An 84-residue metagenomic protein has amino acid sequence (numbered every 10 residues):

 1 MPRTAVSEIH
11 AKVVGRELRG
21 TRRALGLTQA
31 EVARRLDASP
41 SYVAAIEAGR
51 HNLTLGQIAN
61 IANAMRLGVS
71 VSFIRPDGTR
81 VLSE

Functional and structural regions predicted by a protein language model:
M1-R16, G20, G68, S72 (+1 more regions): N-terminal flexible/basic segments that precede or flank functional cores
K12, R23-A24, N52: Short amphipathic helical patch at the helix-1/turn junction of helix-turn-helix
R16-R35, N60: Short basic helix-loop element that most often maps to the first helix and adjoining turn of HTH DNA-binding modules
L36-N52: Recognition helix of helix-turn-helix/homeodomain-like DNA-binding domains that insert into the DNA major groove
S39, R50, M65, P76-T79: The DNA-recognition helices of helix-turn-helix-type DNA-binding domains
G56-S72: DNA major-groove recognition helix of helix-turn-helix/homeodomain DNA-binding modules
